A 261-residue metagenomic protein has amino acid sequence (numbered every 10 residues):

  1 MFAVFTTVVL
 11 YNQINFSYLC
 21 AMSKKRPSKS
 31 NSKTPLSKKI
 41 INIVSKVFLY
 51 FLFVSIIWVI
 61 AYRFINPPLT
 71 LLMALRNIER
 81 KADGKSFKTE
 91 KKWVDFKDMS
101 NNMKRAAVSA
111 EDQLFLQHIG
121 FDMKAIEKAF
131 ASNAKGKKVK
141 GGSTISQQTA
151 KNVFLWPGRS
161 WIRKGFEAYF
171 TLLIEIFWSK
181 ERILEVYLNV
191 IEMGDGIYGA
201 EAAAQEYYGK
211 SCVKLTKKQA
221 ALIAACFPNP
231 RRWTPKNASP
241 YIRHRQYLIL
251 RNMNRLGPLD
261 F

Functional and structural regions predicted by a protein language model:
V4-T7, Y11, Y18: Short, positively charged and aromatic/hydrophobic N-terminal segments
Y18-F261: Juxtamembrane regions of bacterial inner-membrane/periplasmic proteins, predominantly the peptidoglycan biogenesis
